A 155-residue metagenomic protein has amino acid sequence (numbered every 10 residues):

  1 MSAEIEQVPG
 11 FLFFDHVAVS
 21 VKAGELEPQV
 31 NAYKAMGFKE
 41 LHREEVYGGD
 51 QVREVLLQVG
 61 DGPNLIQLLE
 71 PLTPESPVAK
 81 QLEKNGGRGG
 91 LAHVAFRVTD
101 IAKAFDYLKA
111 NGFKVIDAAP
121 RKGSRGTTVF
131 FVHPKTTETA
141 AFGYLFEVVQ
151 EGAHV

Functional and structural regions predicted by a protein language model:
M1-V30, G89-F96, V149-V155: N-terminal beta-strand motif that seeds the catalytic metal site of vicinal oxygen chelate
S2-G10, V55-L57, L65-Q67, F105-V155: Vicinal oxygen chelate
V21-M36, T73-T137: Vicinal oxygen chelate
E27-P28, E45-Q51: Short glycine/proline-centered loop/turn elements that form peptide/ligand docking sites
K39-G48, A118-K122: Conserved catalytic-core motifs of GNAT/GCN5-like acyltransferases
L69-P71: Short, conserved turn/kink motifs that form compact alpha/beta structural patches or helix kinks used as
